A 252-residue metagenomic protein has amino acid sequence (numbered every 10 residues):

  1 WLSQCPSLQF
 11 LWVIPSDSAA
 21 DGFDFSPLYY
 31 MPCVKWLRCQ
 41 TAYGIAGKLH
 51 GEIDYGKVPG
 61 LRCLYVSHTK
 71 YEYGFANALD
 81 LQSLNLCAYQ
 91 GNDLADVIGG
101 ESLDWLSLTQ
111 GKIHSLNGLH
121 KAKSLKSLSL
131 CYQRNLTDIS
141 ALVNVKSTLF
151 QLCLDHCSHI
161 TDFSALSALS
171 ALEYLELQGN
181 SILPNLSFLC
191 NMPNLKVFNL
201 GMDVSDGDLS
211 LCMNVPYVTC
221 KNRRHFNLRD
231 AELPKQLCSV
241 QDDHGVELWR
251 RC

Functional and structural regions predicted by a protein language model:
W1, S7-Y29, C33-Y73, D80-L94 (+5 more regions): Concave beta-strand-loop units of leucine-rich repeat
